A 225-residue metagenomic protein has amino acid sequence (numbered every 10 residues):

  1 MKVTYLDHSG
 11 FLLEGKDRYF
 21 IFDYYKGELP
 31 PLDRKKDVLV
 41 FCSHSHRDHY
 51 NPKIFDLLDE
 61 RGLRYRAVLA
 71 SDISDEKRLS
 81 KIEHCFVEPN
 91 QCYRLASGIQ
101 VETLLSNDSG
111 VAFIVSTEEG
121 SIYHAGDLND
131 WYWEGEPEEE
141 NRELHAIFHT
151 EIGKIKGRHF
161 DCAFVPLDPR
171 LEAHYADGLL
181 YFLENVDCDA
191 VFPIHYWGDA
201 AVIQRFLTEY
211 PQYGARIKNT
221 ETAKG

Functional and structural regions predicted by a protein language model:
M1-K35, E83-H159, E221-G225: Core dinuclear metal-dependent hydrolase active-site scaffold
M1-S9, K77-Y93, K154, Y175-G225: Binuclear metal-ion centers of metallo-dependent hydrolases, dominated by the metallo-beta-lactamase
I21-F22, F41, I122-A125, F164 (+1 more regions): Structural motif
K26-D75, G153-F164: Active-site metal-binding motif and surrounding structural segment of the metallo-beta-lactamase
G27-P30, H46-Y50, I73-R78, Y93-R94 (+4 more regions): Active-site environment of divalent metal-dependent phosphoester hydrolases
V40, D56-E60, E140-E143, L180-L183 (+1 more regions): Glycine-rich, phosphate-binding/catalytic loops in enzymes
V68-S71, A125, P193-I194, T220: Generic beta-sheet signal
E136-L144, C162-E184: Active-site-proximal segments of metal-dependent phosphoesterases and phosphodiesterases across multiple
